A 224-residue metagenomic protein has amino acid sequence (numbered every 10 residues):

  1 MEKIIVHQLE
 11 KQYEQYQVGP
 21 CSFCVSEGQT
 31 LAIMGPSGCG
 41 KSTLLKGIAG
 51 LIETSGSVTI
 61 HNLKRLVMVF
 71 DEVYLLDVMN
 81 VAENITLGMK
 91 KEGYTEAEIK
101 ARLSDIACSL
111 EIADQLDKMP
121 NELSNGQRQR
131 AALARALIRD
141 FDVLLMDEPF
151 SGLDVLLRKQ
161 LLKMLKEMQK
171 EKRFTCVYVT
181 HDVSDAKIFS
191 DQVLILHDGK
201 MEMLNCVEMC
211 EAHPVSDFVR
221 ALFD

Functional and structural regions predicted by a protein language model:
M34-P36: The feature captures the beta-strand-to-loop junction immediately N-terminal to the Walker
R65, A97-Q115, K166-E167: Conserved ABC ATPase "signature" region
M119-L123, Q127: Conserved ABC ATPase signature
I138-D142: A short, proline-enriched helix->beta-strand linker immediately N-terminal to the Walker B motif in ABC-type P-loop
L144-E148: Catalytic Walker B motif of ABC-type/P-loop ATPase nucleotide-binding domains
R173-V179: Conserved H-loop
D198-G199: Conserved ABC ATPase "signature" C-loop
